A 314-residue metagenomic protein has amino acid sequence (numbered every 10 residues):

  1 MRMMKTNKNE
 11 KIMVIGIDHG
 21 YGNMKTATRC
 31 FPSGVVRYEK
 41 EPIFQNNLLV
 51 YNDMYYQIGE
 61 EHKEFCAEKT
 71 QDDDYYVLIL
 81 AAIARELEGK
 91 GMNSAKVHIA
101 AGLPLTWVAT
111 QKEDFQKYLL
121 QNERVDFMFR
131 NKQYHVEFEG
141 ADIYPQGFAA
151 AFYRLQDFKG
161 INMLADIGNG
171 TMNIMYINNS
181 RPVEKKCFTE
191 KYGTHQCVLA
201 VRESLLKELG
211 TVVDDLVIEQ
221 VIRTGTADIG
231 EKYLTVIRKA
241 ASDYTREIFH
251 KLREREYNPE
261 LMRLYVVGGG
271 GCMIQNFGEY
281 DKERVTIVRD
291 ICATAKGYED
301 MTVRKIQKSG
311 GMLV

Functional and structural regions predicted by a protein language model:
M1-L164, R181-Q196, E208, L216-V314: Nucleotide/phosphate-binding catalytic cleft detector across ATP-hydrolyzing and phosphate-transferring enzymes
T26, I174-Y176: Conserved blade-register residue in beta-propeller folds
I167-N173: Ser/Thr-glycine-rich phosphate-binding loops at phosphate-binding pockets of nucleotides, nucleotide cofactors
R202-E208: Acidic, metal/cofactor-coordinating or nucleic-acid-engaging core segments within structured domains
